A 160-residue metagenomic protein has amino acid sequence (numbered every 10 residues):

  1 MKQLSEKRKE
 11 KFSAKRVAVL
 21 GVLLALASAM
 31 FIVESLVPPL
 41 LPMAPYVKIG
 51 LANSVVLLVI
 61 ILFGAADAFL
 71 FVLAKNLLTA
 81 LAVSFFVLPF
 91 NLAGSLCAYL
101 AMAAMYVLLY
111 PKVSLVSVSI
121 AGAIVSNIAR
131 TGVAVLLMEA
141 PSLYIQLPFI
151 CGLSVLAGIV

Functional and structural regions predicted by a protein language model:
K2-L4, A18-L24, A29, F71 (+1 more regions): Short helix-perturbing small/polar motifs within transmembrane alpha-helices
K2-V59: Hydrophobic transmembrane alpha-helices
F31-I49, L73-M102, L115, M138-S142 (+1 more regions): Interfacial aromatic-anchored transmembrane helix boundaries in multi-pass membrane proteins
P38, V56, F71, R130-A134: Alpha-helical transmembrane segments and their lipid-water interface positions in multi-pass membrane proteins
L51, Y144-V160: Individual transmembrane alpha-helices with interfacial aromatic-anchor signatures
V55-V59, A101, V155-V160: Hydrophobic cores of alpha-helical transmembrane segments in multi-pass inner/ER membrane proteins, independent
V59-I60, Y106, Y110, A134 (+1 more regions): Helix-capping/transition residues at the boundaries of transmembrane alpha-helices and the short helical linkers
L88-L92, A121, C151-L156: Hydrophobic alpha-helical transmembrane segments of multi-pass membrane proteins
